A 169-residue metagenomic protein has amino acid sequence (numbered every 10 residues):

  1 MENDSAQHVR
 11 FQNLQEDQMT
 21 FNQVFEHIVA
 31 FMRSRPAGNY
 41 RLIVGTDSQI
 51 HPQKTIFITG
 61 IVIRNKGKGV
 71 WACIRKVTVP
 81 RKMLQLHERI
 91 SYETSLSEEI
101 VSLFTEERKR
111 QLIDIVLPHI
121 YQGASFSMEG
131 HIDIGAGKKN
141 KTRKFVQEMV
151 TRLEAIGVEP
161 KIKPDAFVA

Functional and structural regions predicted by a protein language model:
M1-G45, Q49-I50: Basic, amphipathic N-terminal segments that precede the first structured/catalytic domain
E16, W71-K82, L86, V150-E154: Argonaute/PIWI-family RNA-guided endonuclease scaffold
V44-G45, H51-R75: Acidic, metal-ligating active-site segments
Q49-H51, G69, G135-K141: Short acidic, S/G/P-rich loop/turn micro-motifs used as interaction or catalytic elements
V79-V116: Acidic helix/loop or adjacent segment enriched in Glu/Asp that either coordinates divalent metal
F104-G137: Amphipathic protein-protein interaction modules
A124-A166: Short, low-complexity, polybasic intrinsically disordered segments
A169: Extended, alpha-helix-rich binding/interface surfaces that flank or overlap catalytic cores and mediate recognition
